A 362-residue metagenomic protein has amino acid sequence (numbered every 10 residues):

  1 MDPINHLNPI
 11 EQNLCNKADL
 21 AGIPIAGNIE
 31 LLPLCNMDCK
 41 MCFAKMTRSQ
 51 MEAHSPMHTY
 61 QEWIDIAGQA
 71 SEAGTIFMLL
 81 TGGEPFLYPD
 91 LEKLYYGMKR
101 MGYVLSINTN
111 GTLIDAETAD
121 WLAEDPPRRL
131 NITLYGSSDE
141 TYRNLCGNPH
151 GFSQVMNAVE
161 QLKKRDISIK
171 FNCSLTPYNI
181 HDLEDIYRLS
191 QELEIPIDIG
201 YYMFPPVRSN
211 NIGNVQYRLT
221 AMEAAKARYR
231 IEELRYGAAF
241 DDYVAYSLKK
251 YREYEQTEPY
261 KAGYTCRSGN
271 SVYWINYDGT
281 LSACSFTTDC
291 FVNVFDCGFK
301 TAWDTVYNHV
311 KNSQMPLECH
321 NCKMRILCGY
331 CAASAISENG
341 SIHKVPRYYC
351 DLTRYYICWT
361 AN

Functional and structural regions predicted by a protein language model:
M1-R129, A227: Conserved alpha-helical substructure of the radical SAM core
D2-A18, I23, Y260-G263, T280-L281 (+1 more regions): Flexible mid-to-C-terminal extensions adjoining Fe-S/redox cofactors in radical SAM and related proteins
E30-D38, G269, C319-I326: Cysteine-centered iron-sulfur cluster-binding motifs in ferredoxin-type domains/subunits of redox enzymes
D38, G74, P126, I167-S168 (+3 more regions): Short loop/turn motifs at secondary-structure junctions
R48-M57, N144-H150, N214, S337: Short glycine-enriched, charge-decorated loop/helix-capping segments at active-site entrances that position
H58, P89, H150, Y178-H181 (+1 more regions): Residue-level signal for the nucleotide or nucleotide-sugar donor/cofactor binding architecture
E124, T133-Y135, E140-S268, W274-S282 (+1 more regions): Radical SAM enzyme [4Fe-4S]-AdoMet core and its adjacent flexible, acidic and glycine-rich loops/tails across
